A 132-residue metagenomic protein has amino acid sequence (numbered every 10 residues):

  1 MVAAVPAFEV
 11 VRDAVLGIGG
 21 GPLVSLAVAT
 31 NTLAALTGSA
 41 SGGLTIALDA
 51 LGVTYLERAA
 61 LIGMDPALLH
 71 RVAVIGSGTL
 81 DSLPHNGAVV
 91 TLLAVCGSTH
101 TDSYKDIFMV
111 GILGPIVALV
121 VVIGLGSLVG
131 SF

Functional and structural regions predicted by a protein language model:
V2-V5, L16-E57, L61: Hydrophobic alpha-helical transmembrane segments of multi-pass integral membrane proteins, predominantly secondary
A4, F8, S39, G43 (+1 more regions): Transmembrane helix-loop junctions in multipass membrane proteins, especially transporters and channels
V5, E9, G87-V90: Short helix-terminus and kink motifs of transmembrane alpha helices, predominantly at the cytoplasmic interface
D13-P22, V74-S82: Structural signature of hydrophobic alpha-helical transmembrane segments
T30-A35, S41, A67-H70, V74-P84: Alpha-helical transmembrane segments of helical membrane proteins, especially in multi-pass transport, channel
P66-A67, H100: Alpha-helix N-cap/start motif
G76-F132: Juxtamembrane and boundary regions of transmembrane helices in multi-pass small-molecule transporters and channels
